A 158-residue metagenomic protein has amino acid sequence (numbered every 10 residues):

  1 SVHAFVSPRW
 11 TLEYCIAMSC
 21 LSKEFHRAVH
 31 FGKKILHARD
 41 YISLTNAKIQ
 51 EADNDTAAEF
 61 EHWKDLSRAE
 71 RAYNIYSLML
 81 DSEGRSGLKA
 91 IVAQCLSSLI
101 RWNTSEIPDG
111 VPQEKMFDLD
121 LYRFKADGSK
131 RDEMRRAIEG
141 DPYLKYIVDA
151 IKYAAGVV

Functional and structural regions predicted by a protein language model:
S1-V158: Acidic, Mg2+-coordinating catalytic modules of nucleic-acid enzymes
